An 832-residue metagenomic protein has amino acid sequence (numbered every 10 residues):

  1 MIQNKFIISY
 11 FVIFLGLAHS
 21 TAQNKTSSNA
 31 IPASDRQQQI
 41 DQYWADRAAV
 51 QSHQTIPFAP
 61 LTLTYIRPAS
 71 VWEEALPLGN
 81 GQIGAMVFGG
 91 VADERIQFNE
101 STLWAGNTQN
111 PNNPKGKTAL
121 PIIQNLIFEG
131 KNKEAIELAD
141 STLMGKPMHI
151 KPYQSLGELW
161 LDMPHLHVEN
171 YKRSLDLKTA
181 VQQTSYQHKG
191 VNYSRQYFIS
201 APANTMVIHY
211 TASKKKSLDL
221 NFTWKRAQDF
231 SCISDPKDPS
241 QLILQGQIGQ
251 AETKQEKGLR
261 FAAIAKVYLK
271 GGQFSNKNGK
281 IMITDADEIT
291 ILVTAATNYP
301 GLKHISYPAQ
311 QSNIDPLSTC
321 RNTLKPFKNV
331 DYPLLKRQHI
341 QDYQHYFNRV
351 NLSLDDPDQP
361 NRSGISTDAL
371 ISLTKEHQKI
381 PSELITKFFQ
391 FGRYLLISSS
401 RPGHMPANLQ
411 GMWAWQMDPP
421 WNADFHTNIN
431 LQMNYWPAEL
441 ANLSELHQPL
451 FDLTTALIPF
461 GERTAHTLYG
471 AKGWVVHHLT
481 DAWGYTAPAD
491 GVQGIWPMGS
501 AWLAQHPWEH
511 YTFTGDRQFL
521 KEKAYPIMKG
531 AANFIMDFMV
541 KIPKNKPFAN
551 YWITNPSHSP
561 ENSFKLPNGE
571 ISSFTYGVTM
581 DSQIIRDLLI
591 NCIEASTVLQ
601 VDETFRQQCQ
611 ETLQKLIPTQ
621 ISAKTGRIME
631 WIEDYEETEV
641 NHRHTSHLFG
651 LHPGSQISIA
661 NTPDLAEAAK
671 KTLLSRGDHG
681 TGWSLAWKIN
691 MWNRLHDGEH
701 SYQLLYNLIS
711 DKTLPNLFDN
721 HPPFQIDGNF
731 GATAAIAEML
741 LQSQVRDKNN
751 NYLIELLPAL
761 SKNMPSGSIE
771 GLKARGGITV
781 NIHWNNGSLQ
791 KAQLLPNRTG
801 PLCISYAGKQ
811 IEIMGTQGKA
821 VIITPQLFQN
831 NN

Functional and structural regions predicted by a protein language model:
M1-S28: Bacterial Sec-dependent N-terminal signal peptides
N29-V492, E509-Y511, K521, K529-A532 (+8 more regions): Aromatic-residue-lined binding/catalytic grooves and analogous aromatic/hydrophobic interfacial grooves in multimeric
P406-D424, I535, M539-E561, E755-G767: Short, surface-exposed recognition loops and adjoining beta-strand edges that mediate ligand/DNA contacts, enriched
I429-E439, P497-W508, M580-I590, S646-S655 (+2 more regions): Well-ordered alpha-helical segments within folded domains of soluble proteins
P488, M498-A501, F513: Extracellular/periplasmic, surface-exposed regions of secreted and cell-surface proteins
E509-T514, F519, K523, G530-K541 (+4 more regions): Non-catalytic carbohydrate-binding regions of carbohydrate-active enzymes
D516, Y525, A549-Y551: Loop/turn elements at helix/coil->beta-strand transitions in domains of secreted/extracellular proteins
G530, F534-A595: Acidic/histidine-rich catalytic neighborhood
